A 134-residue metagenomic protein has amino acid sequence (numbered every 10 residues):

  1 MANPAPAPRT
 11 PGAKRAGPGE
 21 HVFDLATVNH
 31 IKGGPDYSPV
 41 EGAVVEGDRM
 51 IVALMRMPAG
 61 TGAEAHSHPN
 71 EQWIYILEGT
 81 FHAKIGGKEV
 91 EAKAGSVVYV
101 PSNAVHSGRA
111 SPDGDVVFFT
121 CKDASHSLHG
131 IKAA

Functional and structural regions predicted by a protein language model:
M1-R49, I131-A134: A short, N-terminal "cap"/entry segment at the start of jelly-roll beta-barrel domains of the cupin/DSBH fold
D36-S38, A53-S67: Conserved short histidine dyad/triad with adjacent acidic residue
D48, G86-K88: Short strand-coil-strand connectors
R56-P58, H68-A83, C121: Short, conserved beta-strand element in jelly-roll/cupin
A63-A65, A83-K84, V100, H106-P112: Short beta-strand His + acidic residue motifs that chelate non-heme Fe in jelly-roll/DSBH and cupin folds
W73, T80-H82, E89, V105 (+1 more regions): Structural motif
K88-S102: Short acidic-glycine-tyrosine-enriched beta hairpin
S102-L128: Ligand-binding loop in jelly-roll beta-barrel domains
